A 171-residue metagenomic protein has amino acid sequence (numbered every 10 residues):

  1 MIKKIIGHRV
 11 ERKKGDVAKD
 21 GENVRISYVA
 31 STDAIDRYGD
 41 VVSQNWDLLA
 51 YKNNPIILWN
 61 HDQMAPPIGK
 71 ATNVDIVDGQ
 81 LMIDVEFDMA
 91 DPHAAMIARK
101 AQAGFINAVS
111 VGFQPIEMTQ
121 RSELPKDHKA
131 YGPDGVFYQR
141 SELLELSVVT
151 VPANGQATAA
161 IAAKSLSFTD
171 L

Functional and structural regions predicted by a protein language model:
M1-L171: Signature of dsDNA virion morphogenesis modules
